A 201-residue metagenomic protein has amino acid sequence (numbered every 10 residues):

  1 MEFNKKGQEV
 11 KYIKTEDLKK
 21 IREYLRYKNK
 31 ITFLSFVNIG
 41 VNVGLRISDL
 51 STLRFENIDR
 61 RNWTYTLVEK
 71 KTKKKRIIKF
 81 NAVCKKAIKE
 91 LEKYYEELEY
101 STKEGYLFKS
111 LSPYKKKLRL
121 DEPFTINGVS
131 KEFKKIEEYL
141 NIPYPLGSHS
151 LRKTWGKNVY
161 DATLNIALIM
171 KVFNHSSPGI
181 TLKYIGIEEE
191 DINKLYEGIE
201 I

Functional and structural regions predicted by a protein language model:
M1-K19, K74-V83: DNA breakage-rejoining catalytic core of tyrosine-based enzymes
E2, T15-V43, I47: Basic, Lys/Arg- and aromatic-enriched nucleic-acid-binding interface segment
L18, V83-P143: Active-site/catalytic core of tyrosine-dependent DNA strand-transfer enzymes
N38, N42, T154-F173: C-terminal catalytic core of tyrosine-transesterase DNA break-rejoin enzymes
T52-K85: Conserved tyrosine-mediated DNA breakage-rejoining catalytic core shared by Y-recombinases
N57-R61, N165-I185, E190: Short, polar N-cap/turn motifs at the start of nucleic acid-interacting alpha helices
K79, G186-I201: DNA/chromatin major-groove-contacting recognition/catalytic segments
S148-H149: Catalytic tyrosine of NAD(P)H-dependent dehydrogenase/reductases that use a Tyr as the general acid/base
